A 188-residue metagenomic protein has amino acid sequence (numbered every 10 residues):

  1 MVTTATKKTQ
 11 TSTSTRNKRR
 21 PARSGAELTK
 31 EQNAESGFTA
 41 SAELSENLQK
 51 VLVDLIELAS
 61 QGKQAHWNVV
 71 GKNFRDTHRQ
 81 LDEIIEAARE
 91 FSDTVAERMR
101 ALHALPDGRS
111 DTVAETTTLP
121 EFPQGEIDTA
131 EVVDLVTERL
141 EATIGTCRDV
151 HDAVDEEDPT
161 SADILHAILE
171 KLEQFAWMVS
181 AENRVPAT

Functional and structural regions predicted by a protein language model:
M1-E31: Polybasic, lysine-enriched low-complexity intrinsically disordered terminal tails
A22-T29, M99-D128: Carboxylate-rich helix-loop segments that flank metal/cofactor sites and access channels in metalloenzymes
T29-V51, T129, V136: Disorder-to-helix initiation segments
S36-E43, L58-E83, T146-T160: Helix-loop segments that flank and shape redox-cofactor active sites
L52, A59, H66, I85 (+5 more regions): A structural signal for well-ordered alpha-helices, especially hydrophobic packing surfaces of coiled-coils
V70, D76-T112: Conserved alpha-helical segments that form or flank metal/cofactor-binding pockets of metalloenzymes
R100-R109, R139, T146, T188: Alpha-helix capping/hinge segments and adjacent helical runs
D111-A167: Acidic/histidine-rich alpha-helical segments that form the ligand environment of transition-metal centers
